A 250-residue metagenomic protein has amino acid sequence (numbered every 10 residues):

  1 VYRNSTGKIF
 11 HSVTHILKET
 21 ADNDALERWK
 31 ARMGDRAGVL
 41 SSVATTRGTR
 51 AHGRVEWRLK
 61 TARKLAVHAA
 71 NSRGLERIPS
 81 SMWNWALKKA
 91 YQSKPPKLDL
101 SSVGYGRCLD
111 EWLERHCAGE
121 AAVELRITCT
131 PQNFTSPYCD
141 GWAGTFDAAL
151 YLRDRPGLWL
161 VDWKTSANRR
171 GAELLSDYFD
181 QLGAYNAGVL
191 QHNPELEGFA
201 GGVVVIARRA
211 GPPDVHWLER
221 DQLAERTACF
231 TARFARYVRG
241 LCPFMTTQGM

Functional and structural regions predicted by a protein language model:
V1-A143: Metal-dependent nuclease catalytic cores that hydrolyze phosphodiester bonds in DNA/RNA, characterized by
E124-T247: Mg2+/Mn2+-dependent nuclease catalytic core
